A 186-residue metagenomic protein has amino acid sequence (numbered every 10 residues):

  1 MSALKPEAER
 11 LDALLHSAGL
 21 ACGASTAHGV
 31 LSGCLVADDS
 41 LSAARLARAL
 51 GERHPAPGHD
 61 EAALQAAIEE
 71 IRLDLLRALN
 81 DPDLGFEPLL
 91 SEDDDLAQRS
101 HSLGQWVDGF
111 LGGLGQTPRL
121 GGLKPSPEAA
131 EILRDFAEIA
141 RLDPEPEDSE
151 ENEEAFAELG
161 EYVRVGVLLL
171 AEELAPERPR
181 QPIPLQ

Functional and structural regions predicted by a protein language model:
M1-V107, L111, G115-Q186: Acidic/negatively charged segments and metal-coordination signatures
